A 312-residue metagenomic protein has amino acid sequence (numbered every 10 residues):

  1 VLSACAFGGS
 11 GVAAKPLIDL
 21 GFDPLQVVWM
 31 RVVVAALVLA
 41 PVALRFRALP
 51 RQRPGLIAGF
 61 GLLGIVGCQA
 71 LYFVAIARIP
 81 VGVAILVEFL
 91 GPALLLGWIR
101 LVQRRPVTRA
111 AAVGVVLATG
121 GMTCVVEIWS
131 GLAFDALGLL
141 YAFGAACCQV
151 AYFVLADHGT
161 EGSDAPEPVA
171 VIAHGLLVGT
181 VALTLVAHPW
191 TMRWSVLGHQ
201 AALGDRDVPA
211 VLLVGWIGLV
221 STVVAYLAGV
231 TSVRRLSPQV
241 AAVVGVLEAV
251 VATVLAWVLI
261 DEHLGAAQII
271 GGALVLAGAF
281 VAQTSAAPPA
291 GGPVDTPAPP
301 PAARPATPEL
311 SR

Functional and structural regions predicted by a protein language model:
A6-G11, A40-A84, E88, C124 (+1 more regions): Specific transmembrane alpha-helical segments of multi-pass solute transporters/efflux pumps, especially DMT/EamA
A14, D19-G67, P92-W98, C148-L155 (+3 more regions): Transmembrane alpha-helices of multi-pass small-molecule transport proteins
P16, V34-R51, L117-A133, V178-A210 (+3 more regions): Membrane-interface helix-cap regions at the ends of transmembrane helices in multi-pass membrane proteins
Q26-L37, L63, F73-R109, A145-A146 (+1 more regions): Specific alpha-helical transmembrane segments that line the substrate/conduction pathway and gating interfaces
V28, V32, E127, A210-L212 (+2 more regions): C-terminal-most transmembrane helix of multi-pass membrane proteins
L39, G97-W98, V107-I128, A146 (+2 more regions): Hydrophobic transmembrane alpha-helices of multi-pass small-molecule transport proteins
L39, L95-L96, G131-G198, P293-R312: Transmembrane alpha-helical segments that form core, pore/gating elements of small-molecule transporters/exporters
Q69, A84-L90, L155-T180, G218-V258: Helix-helix packing/entry segments at the starts of transmembrane helices
